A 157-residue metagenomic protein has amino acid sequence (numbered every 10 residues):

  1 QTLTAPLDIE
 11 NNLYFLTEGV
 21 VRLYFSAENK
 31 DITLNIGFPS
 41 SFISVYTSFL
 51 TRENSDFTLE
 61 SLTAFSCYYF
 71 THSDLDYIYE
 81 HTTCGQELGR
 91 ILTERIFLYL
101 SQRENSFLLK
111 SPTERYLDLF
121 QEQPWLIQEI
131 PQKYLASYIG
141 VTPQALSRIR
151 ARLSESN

Functional and structural regions predicted by a protein language model:
Q1-Y14, E18: Regulatory nucleotide-sensing modules
P6, Y24, V45-Y46, Y77-I78 (+2 more regions): Residues that scaffold the ATP/ADP-binding catalytic core of kinase and kinase-like folds
E18, P39, A64, H72 (+3 more regions): ATP/adenylate-binding site constellation spanning eukaryotic-like Ser/Thr protein kinases, ABC-transporter
V20-Y24, S66-C67: Short beta-strand segments in beta-sandwich/barrel cores
F25-K30: Cytochrome P450 core scaffold surrounding the K-helix E-X-X-R motif and the conserved "meander" helix-loop region
I32-I91: Cyclic-nucleotide recognition modules
I96-N105: Short, Lys/Arg-enriched N-terminal segment that forms or immediately precedes the first helix of a structured domain
K110-N157: Phosphate-/nucleic-acid-contacting segments
